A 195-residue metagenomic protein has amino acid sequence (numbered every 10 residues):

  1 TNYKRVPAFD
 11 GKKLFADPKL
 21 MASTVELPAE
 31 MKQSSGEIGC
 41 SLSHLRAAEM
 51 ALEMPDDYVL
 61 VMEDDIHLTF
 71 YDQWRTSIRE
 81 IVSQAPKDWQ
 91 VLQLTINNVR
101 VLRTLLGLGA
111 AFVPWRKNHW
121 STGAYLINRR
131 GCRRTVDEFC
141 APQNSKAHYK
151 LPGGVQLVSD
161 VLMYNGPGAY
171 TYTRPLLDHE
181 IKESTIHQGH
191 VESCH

Functional and structural regions predicted by a protein language model:
T1-M62, I66-H195: An acidic/histidine-cluster motif and surrounding catalytic segment that typifies divalent-metal-assisted enzyme active
